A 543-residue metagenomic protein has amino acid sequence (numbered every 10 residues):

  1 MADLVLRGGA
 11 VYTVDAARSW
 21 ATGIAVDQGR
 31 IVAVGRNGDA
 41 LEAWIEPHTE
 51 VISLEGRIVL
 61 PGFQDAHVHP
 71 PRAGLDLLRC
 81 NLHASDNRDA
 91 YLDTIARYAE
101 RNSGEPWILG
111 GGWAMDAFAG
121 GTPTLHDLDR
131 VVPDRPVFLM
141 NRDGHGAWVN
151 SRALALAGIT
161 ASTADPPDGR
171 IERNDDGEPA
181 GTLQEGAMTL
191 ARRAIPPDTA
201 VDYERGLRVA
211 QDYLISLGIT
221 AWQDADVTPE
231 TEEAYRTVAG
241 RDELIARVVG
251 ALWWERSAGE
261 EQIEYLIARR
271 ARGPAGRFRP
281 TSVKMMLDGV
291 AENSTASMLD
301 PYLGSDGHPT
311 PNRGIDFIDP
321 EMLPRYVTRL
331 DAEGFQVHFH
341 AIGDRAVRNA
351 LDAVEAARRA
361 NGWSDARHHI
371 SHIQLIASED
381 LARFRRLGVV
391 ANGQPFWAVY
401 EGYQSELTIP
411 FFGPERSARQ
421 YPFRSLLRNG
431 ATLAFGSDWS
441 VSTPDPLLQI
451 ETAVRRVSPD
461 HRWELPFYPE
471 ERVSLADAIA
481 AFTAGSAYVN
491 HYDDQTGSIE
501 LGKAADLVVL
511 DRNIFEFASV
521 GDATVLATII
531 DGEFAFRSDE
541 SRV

Functional and structural regions predicted by a protein language model:
M1-A2, A43, S538-V543: Basic/polar N-terminal segments that are highly enriched at the extreme N-terminus, encompassing both cleavable
A2, T22, Q495-S498, V525: Short, conserved secondary-structure segments in the cores of folded domains
A2-R7, Y12, A16-Y265, T281 (+7 more regions): Divalent metal-binding segments
L60-A66, S371-H372, N392, A434-S437: Active-site neighborhood of phospho(di)ester-bond hydrolases with catalytic His/Asp-centered motifs
V238-D242, I267-A275, W363, F384-R386: Acidic (Asp/Glu)-rich catalytic clusters
I245-K284, R367-S378, Q404-L433: Phosphate/diphosphate-binding loops
V327-H338, R345-H368, A382, G393-F515 (+1 more regions): His/Asp/Glu-enriched, well-ordered alpha-helical/loop segment that forms or immediately abuts the divalent-metal
L526-E540: Short peripheral tails and domain-boundary helices/loops at the edges of structured domains
